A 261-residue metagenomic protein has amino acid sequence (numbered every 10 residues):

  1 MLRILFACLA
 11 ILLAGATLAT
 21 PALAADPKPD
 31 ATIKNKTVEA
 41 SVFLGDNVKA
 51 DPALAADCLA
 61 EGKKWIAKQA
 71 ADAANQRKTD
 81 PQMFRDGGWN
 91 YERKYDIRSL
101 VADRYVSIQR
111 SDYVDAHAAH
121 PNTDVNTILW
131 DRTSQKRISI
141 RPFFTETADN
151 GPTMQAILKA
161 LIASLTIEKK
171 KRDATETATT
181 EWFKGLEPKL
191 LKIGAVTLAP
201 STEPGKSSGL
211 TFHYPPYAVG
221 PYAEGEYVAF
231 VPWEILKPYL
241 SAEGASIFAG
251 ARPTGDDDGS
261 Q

Functional and structural regions predicted by a protein language model:
M1-L9: Bacterial N-terminal signal peptides that target proteins for export
L12-A22: C-terminal segment of classical bacterial N-terminal signal peptides
L23-Q261: Compositionally biased intrinsically disordered regions enriched in Thr/Gly
